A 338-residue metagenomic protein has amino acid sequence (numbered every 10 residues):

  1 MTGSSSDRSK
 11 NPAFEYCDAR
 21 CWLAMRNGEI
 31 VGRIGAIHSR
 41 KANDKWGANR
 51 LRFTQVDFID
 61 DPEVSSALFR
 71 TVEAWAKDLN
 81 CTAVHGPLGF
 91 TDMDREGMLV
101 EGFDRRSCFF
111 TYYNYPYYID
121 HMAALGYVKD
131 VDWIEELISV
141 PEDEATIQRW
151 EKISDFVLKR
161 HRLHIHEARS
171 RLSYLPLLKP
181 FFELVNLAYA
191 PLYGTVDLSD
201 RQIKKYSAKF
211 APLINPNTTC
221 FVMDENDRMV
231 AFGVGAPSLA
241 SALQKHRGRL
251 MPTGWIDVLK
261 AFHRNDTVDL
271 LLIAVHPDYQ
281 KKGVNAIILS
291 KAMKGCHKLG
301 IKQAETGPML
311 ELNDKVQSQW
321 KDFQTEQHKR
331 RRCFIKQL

Functional and structural regions predicted by a protein language model:
M1-N27, I34-K45, E167-V275: A conserved beta-strand-loop-helix scaffold within acyl/acetyltransferase catalytic domains
A19, V131-E135, H328-C333: Short hydrophobic/aromatic beta-strand or adjacent loop that forms the aromatic wall/cage of a ligand/substrate-binding
K45-G126, V196, H246-D322: Acyl-donor binding region in acyl/amide transferases
T71, W75, L184-A188, Y206-K209 (+7 more regions): Generic, well-ordered alpha-helical scaffold segments in large soluble proteins
H85, L137, F221-M223, V234 (+1 more regions): Short beta-strand segments
Y112-G194: Acyltransferase donor/substrate-recognition loop-hinge adjacent to the catalytic core
K336: Catalytic core of tubulin tyrosine ligase-like
